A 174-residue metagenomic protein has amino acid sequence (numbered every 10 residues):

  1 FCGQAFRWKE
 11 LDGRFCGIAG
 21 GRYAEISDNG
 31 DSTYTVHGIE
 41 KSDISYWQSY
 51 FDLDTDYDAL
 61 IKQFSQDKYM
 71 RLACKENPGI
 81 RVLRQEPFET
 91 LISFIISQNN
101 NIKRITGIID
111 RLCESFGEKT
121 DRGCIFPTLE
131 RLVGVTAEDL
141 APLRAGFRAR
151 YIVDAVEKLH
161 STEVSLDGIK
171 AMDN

Functional and structural regions predicted by a protein language model:
F1-N174: HhH-family (HhH-GPD) DNA N-glycosylase catalytic core used in base-excision repair
